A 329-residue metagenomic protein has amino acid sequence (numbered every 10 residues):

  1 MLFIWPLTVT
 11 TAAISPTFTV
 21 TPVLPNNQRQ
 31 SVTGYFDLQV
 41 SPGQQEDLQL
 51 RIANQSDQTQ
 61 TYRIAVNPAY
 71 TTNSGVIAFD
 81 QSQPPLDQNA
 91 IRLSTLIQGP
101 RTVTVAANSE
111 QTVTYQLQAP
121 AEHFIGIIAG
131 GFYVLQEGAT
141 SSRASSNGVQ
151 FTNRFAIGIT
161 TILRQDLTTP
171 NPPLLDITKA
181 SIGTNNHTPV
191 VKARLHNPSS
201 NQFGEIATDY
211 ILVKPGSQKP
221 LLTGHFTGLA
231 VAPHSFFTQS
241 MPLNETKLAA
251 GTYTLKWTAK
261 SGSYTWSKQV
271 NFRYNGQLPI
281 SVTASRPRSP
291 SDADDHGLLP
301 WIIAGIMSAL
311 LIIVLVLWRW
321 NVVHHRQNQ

Functional and structural regions predicted by a protein language model:
P6-T17: Sec-dependent signal peptide cleavage junction
P22-S56, Q60, T102, P173-N186: Beta-sheet-dominated interaction scaffolds and their linkers
V32, G43-Q49, Q111-V113, I125-G131 (+1 more regions): Short, solvent-exposed loop/turn segments enriched in Ser/Thr/Gly
A53-Q58, A69-T71, E122, H196-Q202: Short solvent-exposed strand-capping/beta-turn motif centered on an Asx-Ser/Thr pair
Q60-P84, T112, Q118-T168, T246-R286: Terminal connector regions
Q83-F124, V213-L248: Intrinsically disordered, low-complexity Pro/Gly/Ser/Thr-rich segments with frequent PxxP/GP/PP motifs and embedded
L167-P300: Membrane-proximal extracellular "stem/stalk" segments of glycoproteins immediately N-terminal to a transmembrane helix
W301-Q329: C-terminal membrane-anchoring or membrane-association module
